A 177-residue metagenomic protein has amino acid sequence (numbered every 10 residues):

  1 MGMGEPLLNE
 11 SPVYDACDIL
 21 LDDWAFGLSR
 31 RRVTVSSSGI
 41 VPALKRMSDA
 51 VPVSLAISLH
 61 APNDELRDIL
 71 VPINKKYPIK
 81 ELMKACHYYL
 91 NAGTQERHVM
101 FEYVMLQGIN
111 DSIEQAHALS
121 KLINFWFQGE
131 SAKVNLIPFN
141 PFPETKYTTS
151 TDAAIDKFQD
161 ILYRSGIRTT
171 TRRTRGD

Functional and structural regions predicted by a protein language model:
M1-G93, H98-Q107, K133: Core AdoMet radical
H87-E96, M100-D177: Auxiliary Fe-S-binding modules of radical SAM enzymes
